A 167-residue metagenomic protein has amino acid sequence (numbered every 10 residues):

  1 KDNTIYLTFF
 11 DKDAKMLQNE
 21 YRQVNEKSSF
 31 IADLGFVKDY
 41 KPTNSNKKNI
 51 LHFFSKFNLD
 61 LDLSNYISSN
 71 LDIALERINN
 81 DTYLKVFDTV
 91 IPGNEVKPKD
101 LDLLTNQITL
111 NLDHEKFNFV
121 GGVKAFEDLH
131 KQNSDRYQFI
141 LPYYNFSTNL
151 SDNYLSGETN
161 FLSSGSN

Functional and structural regions predicted by a protein language model:
K1-N167: Outer-membrane beta-barrel proteins and related beta-barrel translocases across Gram-negative bacteria
